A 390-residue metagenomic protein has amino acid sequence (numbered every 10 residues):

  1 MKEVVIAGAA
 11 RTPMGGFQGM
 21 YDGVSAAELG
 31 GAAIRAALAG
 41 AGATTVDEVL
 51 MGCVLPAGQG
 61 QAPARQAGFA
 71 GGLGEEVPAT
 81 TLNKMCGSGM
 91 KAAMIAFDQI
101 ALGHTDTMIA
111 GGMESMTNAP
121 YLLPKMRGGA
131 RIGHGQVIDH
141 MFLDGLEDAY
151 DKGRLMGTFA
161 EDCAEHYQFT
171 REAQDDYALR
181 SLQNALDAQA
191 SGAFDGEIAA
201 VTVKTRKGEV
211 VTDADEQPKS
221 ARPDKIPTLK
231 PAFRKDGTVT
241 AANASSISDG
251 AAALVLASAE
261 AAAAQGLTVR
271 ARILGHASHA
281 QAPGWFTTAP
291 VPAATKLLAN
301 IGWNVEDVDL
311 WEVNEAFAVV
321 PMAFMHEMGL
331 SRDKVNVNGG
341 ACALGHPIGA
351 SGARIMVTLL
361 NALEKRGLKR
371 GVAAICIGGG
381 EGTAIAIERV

Functional and structural regions predicted by a protein language model:
M1-G71, P78, D162-R171, S181 (+5 more regions): Conserved active-site "lid/cap" helical segment
M1-V24, P223-T288, P292, A299-N300 (+3 more regions): Condensing-enzyme catalytic core mediating Claisen C-C bond formation in acyl metabolism
R11-T12, G23, G31, A173-E260 (+3 more regions): N-terminal extracellular/periplasmic Venus flytrap/periplasmic-binding protein-like
Y21-V24, C53-T107, Y150-M156, S220-S246 (+3 more regions): Conserved catalytic cysteine-centered active-site region of acyl-thioester-dependent Claisen-condensing enzymes
K84-E114, A164-A193, A253-E260, P347-L368 (+1 more regions): Active-site-proximal alpha-helical scaffold in enzymes
T107-C163: Flexible glycine-/small-residue-enriched beta->alpha junction loops that bind anionic phosphate/pyrophosphate groups
F159-E161, E197, K204, L274-A343: Active-site pocket-lining segment
